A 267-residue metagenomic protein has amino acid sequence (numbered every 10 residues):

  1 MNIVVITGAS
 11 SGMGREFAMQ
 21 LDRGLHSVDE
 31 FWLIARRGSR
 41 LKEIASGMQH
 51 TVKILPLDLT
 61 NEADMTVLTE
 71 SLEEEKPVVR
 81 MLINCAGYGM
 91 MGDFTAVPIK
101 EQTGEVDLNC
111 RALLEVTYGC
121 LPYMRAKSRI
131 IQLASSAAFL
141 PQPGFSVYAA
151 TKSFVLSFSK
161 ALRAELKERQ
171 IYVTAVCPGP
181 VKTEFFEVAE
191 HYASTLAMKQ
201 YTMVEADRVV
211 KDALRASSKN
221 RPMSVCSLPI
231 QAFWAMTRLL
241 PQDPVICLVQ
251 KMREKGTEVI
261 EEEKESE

Functional and structural regions predicted by a protein language model:
S10-S11: Conserved glycine-rich cofactor-binding loop
H26-E43: Conserved glycine-rich Rossmann-like NAD(P)H-binding loop of the short-chain dehydrogenase/reductase
C85-M90: Conserved NAD(P)H cofactor-binding loop of Rossmann-fold oxidoreductase domains
D93-F94, P98-T103: Substrate-binding pocket helix/loop in short-chain dehydrogenase/reductase
T117, T151: Active-site helix of classical SDR
S135: Residue(s) in the substrate-gating loop at a strand-loop-helix junction that position the organic substrate next
E168-L228: SDR active-site lid
